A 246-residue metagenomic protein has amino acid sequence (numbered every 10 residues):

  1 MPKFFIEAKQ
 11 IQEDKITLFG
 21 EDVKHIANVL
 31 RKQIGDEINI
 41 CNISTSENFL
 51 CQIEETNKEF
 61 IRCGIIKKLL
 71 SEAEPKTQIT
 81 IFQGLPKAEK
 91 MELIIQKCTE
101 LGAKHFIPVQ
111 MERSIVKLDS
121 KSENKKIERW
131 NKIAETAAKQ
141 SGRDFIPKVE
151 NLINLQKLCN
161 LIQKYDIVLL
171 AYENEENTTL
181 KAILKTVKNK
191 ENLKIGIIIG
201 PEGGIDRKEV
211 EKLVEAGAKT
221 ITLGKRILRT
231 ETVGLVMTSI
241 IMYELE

Functional and structural regions predicted by a protein language model:
M1-L70: N-terminal positively charged helical leader segments and presequences
I16-L18, K76-T80, L193-I195, V214-L223: Glycine/charged-rich beta-loop-alpha catalytic/anionic-binding loops adjacent to active sites
I38, E74-F82, L184, K190-K194: Mobile, glycine- and charge-enriched loop segments and immediately flanking short secondary-structure elements within
C63, I146-E150, T220: Generic structural signal for residues in well-ordered beta-strands
E72-L170: RNA substrate-binding interface of SAM-dependent RNA methyltransferases
D166-G204, E209, A218-I221: Active-site/ligand-binding-proximal alpha/beta "capping" segment
D206-E246: Structured adenosyl-cofactor binding patch, chiefly the S-adenosyl-L-methionine
